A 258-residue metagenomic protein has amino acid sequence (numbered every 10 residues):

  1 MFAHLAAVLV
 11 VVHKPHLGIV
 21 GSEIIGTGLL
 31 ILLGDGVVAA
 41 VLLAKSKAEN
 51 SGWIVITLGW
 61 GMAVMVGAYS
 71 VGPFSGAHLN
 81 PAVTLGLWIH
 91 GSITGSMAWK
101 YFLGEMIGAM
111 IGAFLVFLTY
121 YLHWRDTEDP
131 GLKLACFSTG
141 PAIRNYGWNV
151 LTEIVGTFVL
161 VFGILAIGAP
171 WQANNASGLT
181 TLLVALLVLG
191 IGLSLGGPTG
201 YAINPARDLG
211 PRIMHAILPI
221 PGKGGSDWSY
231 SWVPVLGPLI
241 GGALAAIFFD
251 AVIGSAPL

Functional and structural regions predicted by a protein language model:
M1-L258: Membrane-interface helix-loop junctions and terminal tails of multi-pass membrane proteins
